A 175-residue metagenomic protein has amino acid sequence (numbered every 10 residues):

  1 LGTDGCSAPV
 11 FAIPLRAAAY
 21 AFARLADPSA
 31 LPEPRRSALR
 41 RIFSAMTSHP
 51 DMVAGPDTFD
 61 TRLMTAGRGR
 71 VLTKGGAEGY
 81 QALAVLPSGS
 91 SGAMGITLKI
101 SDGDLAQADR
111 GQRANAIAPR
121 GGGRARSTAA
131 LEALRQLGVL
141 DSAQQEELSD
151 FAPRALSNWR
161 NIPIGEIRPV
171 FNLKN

Functional and structural regions predicted by a protein language model:
L1-P32: Active-site-proximal helix/loop microenvironment of the serine DD-peptidase/beta-lactamase transpeptidase fold
A23-N175: Structured C-terminal helix/loop/strand segments within mature extracytoplasmic catalytic/sensor domains
